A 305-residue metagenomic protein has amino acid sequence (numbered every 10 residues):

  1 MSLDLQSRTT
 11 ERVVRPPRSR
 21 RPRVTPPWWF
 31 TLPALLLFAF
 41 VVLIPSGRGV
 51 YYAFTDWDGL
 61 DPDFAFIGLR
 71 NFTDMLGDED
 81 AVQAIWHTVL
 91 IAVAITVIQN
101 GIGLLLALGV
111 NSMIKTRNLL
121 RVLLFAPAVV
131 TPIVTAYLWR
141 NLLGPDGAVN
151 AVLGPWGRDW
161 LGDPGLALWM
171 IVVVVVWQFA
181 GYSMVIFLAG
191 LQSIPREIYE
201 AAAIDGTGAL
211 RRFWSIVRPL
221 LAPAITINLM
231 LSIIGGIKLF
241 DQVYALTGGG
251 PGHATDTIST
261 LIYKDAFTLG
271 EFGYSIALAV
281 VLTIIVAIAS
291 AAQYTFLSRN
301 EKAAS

Functional and structural regions predicted by a protein language model:
M1-R23: Short, Lys/Arg-rich, polar N-terminal cytosolic tail immediately upstream of the first transmembrane signal-anchor
R23-S305: A structural signal for multi-pass alpha-helical bundles of membrane permease subunits that mediate small-molecule
